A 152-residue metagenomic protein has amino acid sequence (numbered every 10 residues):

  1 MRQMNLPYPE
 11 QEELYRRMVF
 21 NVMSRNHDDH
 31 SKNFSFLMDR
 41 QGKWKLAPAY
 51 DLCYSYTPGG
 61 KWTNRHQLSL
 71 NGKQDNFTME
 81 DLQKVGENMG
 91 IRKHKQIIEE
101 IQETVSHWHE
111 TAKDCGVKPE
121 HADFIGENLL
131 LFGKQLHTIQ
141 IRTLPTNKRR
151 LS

Functional and structural regions predicted by a protein language model:
M1-S152: Anionic ligand-binding catalytic core segments
